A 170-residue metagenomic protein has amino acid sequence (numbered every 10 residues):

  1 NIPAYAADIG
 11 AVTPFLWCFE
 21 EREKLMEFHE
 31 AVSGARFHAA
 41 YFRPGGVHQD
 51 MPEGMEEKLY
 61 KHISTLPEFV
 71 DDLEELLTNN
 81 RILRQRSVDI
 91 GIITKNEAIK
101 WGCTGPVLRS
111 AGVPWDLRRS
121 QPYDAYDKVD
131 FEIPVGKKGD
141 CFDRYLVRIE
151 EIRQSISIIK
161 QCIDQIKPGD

Functional and structural regions predicted by a protein language model:
N1-D170: Active-site bordering "gate/hinge" segments that shape substrate access to catalytic or cofactor-binding pockets
